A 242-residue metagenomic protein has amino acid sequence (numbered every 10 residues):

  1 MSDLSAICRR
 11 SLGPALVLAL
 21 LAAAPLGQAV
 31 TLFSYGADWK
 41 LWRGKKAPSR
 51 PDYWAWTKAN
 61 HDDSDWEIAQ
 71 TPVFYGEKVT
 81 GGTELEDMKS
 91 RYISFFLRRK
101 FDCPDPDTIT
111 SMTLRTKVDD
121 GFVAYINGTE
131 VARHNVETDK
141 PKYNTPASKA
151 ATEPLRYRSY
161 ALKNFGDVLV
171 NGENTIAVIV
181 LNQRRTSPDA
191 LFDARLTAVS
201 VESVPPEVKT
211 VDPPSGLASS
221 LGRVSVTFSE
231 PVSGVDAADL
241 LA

Functional and structural regions predicted by a protein language model:
M1-A15: Bacterial N-terminal signal peptides that target proteins for export
G13-A23: Bacterial N-terminal signal peptides
W39, W66, I93, F101 (+2 more regions): Aromatic-lined ligand-binding clefts that engage carbohydrates, nucleic acids, or primary amines
A59-R98: Surface-exposed, low-complexity/disordered Ser/Thr/Gly/Pro/Asn-rich loops and linkers
E137, P146-V201: An acidic-aromatic loop/edge-strand motif
V204-V211: Proline-enriched interdomain boundary motifs that mark the N-terminal boundary and often initiate the first structured
P214-S220: Short, solvent-exposed loop/linker segments at the N-terminal edge of repeated beta-sheet extracellular domains
R223-A242: Short, surface-exposed alpha-helix to beta-strand junction/turn motifs within ectodomains of secreted and cell-envelope
